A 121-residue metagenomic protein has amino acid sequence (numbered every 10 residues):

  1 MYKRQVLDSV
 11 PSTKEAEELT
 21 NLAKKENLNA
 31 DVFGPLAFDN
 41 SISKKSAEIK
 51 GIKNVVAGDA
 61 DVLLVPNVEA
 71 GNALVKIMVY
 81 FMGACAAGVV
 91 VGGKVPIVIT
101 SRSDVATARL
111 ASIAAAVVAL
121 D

Functional and structural regions predicted by a protein language model:
M1-Y2: Short, small-residue-biased leader/transition segments that mark boundaries at the very start of proteins
L7-D61: Active-site rim loops that border cofactor/substrate pockets in soluble metabolic enzymes
S9-T13, V75, R109-L110: Conserved strand-to-helix beginnings and helix N-cap segments that scaffold or border functional pockets
T20-N27, M82, A116-L120: Structural signal for hydrophobic packing residues in well-ordered secondary-structure cores of soluble enzyme domains
D31-P35, P66, V91, I99: General beta-strand structural signal in soluble alpha/beta enzymes
S41-I42, G71-K76, A106-A108: Short active-site-adjacent structural elements
A47-G93: A C-terminal functional module that forms or caps the active site or interfaces directly with catalytic machinery
I77, A84-D121: C-terminal functional extensions of proteins
